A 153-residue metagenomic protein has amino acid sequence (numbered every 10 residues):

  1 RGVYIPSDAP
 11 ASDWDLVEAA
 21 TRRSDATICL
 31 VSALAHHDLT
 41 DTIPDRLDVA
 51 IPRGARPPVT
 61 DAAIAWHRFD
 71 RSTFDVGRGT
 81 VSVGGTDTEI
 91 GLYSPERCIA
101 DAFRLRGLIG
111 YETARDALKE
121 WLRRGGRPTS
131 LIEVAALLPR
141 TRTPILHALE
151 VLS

Functional and structural regions predicted by a protein language model:
R1-S32, G54-A55, V59-D61, L152-S153: Short beta-edge/loop segments at beta->alpha junctions of small alpha/beta modules that act as binding/recognition
V3, T27, D48, A63 (+4 more regions): Residue-level preference for alpha-helix termini and adjacent loops
I5, A20, A50, H67 (+1 more regions): Residues in well-ordered beta-strands of folded domains
D8-D15, F74-T86: Short amphipathic alpha-helical segments and their helix-coil junctions
A26, T40-T42, L92: Hydrophobic alpha-helical segments and helix-packing faces
A35-G79: Exposed, interaction-prone assembly regions rather than primary DNA-binding/catalytic cores
G79-S153: Hydrophobic alpha-helical interaction segments
